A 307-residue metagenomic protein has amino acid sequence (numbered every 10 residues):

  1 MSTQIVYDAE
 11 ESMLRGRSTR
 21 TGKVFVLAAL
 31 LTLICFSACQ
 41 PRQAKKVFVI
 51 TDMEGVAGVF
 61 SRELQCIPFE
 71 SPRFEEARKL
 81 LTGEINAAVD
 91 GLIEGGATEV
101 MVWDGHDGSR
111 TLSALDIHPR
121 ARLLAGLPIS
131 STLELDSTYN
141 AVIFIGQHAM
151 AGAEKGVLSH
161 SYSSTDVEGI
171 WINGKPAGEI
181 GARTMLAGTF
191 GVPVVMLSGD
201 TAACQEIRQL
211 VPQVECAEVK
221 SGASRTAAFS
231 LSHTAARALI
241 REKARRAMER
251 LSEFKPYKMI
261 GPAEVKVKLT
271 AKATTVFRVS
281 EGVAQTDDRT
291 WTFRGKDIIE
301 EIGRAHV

Functional and structural regions predicted by a protein language model:
M1-R20: N-terminal secretory signal peptides that target proteins for export/translocation
K23, C35-A44: Bacterial Sec-dependent signal peptides at the C-terminal "C-region" and cleavage site
G58-I85, V211, C216-V219: A short alpha/beta connector and helix-capping loop motif
P68, P72-W103, S109-L112, R120 (+1 more regions): Alpha/propeptide regions of enzymes that mature by internal proteolysis
P119-L135: A glycine-rich helix N-cap at a beta->alpha junction
S164-F190, G199-A202: Active-site glycine-rich loop that binds ribose-phosphate moieties when present
L186-V194, S198-K243: Active-site rim beta-loop-alpha module in soluble metabolic enzymes
A305-V307: Conserved small/polar residues in nucleotide/adenosyl-binding loops
